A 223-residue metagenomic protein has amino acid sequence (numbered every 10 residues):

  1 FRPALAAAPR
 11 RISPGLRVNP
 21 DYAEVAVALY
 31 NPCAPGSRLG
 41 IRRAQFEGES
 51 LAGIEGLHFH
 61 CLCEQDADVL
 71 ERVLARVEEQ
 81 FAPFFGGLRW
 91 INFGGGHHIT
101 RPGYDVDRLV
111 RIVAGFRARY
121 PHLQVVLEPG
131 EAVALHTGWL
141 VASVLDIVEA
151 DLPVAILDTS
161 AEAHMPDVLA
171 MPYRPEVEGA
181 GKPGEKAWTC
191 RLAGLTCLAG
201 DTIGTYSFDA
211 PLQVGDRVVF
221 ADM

Functional and structural regions predicted by a protein language model:
F1-N92, G103-D105, I112-G115, R119 (+1 more regions): Active-site-proximal beta-alpha core segment in soluble small-molecule metabolic enzymes
R17-D21, G96, S160, L195: Generic beta-structure capping elements
D21, P35, L62, H98 (+3 more regions): Residue-level marker of positions within ordered structural domains that often coincide with functionally constrained
A23-E24, C63-D66, H98-R101, V133-H136 (+2 more regions): Flexible loop/turn segments at secondary-structure boundaries
A28-N31, G56-F59, G95, V126 (+2 more regions): Generic, low-specificity signal for short hydrophobic/alpha-helical stretches with a mild N-terminal bias, encompassing
H58-C61, L88-G94, G194-T196, D216 (+1 more regions): Glycine-rich anion-binding loop/nest that anchors nucleotide
W90-N92, H98, L109-V133: Oxyanion-binding "anion nests"
I112, Q124-M223: Charged (often Lys/Glu-rich) extended helix/loop segments that serve as interaction or gating elements
